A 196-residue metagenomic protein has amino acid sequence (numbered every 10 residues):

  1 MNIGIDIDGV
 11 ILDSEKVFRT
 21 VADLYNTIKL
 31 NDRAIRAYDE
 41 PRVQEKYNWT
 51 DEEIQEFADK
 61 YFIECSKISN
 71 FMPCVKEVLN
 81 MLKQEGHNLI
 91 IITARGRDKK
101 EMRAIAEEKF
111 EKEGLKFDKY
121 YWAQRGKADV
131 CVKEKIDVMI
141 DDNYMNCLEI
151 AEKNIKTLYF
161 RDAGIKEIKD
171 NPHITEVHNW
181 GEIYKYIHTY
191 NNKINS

Functional and structural regions predicted by a protein language model:
M1-E53: Active-site neighborhood of HAD-like aspartate-dependent phosphohydrolases
D6, I92-A94, F160: Short hydrophobic segments within beta-strands
P41-E77: Metal-dependent phosphoesterase signature
C65-K67, V75-A106: Substrate-recognition element of Asp-dependent hydrolases with the DxDx(T/V) motif
G96-V138, N143-L148: Substrate-recognition "cap/lid" segment bordering the active-site pocket of phosphatases
Y120-Q124, I174-E182: Short acidic-hydrophobic, aromatic-tinged amphipathic segments that line or gate anion-handling sites
I136, I140-T175: Acidic, Mg2+-coordinating phosphoryl-transfer loop and its flanking beta/alpha structural elements, shared across
N179-S196: Charged phosphate-binding loop/patch that engages nucleotide di/tri-phosphates or the phosphate backbone of nucleic
